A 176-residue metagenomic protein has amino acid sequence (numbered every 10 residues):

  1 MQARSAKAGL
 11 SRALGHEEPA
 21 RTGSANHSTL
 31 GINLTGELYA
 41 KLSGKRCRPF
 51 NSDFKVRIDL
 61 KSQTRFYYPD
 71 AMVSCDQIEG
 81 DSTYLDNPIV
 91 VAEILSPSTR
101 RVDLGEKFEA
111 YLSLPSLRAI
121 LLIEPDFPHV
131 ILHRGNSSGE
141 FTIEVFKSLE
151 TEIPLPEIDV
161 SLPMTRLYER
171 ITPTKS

Functional and structural regions predicted by a protein language model:
M1-S176: Gly/Pro/Ser/Thr-rich low-complexity, intrinsically disordered segments predominantly at protein N-termini
